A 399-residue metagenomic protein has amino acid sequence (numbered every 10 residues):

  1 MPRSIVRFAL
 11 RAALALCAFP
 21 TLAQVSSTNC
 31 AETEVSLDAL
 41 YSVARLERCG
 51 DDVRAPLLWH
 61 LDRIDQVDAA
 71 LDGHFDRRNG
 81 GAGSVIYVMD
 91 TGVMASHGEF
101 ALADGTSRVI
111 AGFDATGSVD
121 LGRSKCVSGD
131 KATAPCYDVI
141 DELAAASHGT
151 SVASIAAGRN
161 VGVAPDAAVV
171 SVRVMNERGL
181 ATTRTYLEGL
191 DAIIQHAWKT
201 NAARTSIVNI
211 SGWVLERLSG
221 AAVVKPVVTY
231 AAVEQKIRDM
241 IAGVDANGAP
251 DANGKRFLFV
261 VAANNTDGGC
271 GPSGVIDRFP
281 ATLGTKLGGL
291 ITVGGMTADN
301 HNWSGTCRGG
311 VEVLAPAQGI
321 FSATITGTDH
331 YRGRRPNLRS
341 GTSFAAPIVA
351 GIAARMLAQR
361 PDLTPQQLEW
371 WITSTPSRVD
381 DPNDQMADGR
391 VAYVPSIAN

Functional and structural regions predicted by a protein language model:
M1-P2, L14, A23-H60, K286 (+1 more regions): Autoinhibitory propeptides
A9-T21: Bacterial N-terminal signal peptides
C30, L37-L40, R48-I155, V161-A168 (+7 more regions): Active-site core segment of subtilase-fold serine proteases
V88-G92, I155-R159, V172-N176, I210-V214 (+7 more regions): Active-site-proximal beta-strand/loop segments in catalytic clefts of secreted hydrolases
D90, F113-D120, R278-A358, D362 (+3 more regions): Extracellular S/T/G-rich loop segment that most often corresponds to the catalytic His/Ser-adjacent loop
S96, H148-V152, T182, Y186-G189 (+5 more regions): Stable alpha-helical elements in mature extracytoplasmic
R159, V174-L287, D299, T328-P347 (+1 more regions): Substrate-binding/access-modulating region of protease and related hydrolase catalytic domains
S171, T200-L215, G220, G289-T292 (+1 more regions): C-terminal subdomain of the subtilisin-like protease fold in secreted/lumenal serine endopeptidases
